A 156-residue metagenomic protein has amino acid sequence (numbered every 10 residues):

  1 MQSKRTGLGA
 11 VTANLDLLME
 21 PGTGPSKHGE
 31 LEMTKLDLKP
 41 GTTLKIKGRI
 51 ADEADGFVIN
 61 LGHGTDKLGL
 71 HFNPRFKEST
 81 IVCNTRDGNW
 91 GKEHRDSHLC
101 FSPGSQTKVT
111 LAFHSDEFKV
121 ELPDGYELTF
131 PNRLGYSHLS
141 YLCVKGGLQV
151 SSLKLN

Functional and structural regions predicted by a protein language model:
M1-P25, K35-L38, L139-N156: Ligand-recognition surfaces built from glycine- and aromatic
T6, N14-C83: Secretory/extracellular carbohydrate-interaction modules and structurally similar beta-sandwich "look-alikes"
D37-K39, S102-G104, F113, G135: Surface-exposed coil/turn segments at beta-strand junctions on protein surfaces, enriched
I46, T107-F113, F118-V120: Short tryptophan-centered beta-strand motifs in secreted/extracellular beta-sheet-rich domains of glycan-recognition
D55, F118-V120, E127-T129, V150-S152: Short loop/beta submotifs within extracellular cysteine-rich repeat domains
T85-D87: Beta-strand-centric surfaces of beta-sandwich/beta-rich domains
N89-Q106: Short, aromatic/His-centered strand-loop micro-motif at the edge of beta-sheets
G125-L139: Short, solvent-exposed beta-strand-to-loop segments that form ligand-recognition rims of beta-rich domains
